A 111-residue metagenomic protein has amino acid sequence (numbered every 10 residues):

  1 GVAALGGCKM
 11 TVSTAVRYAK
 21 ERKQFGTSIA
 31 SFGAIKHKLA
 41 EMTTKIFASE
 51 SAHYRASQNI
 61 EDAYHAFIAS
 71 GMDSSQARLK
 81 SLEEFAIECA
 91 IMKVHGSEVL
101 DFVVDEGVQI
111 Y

Functional and structural regions predicted by a protein language model:
G1-E50, F85, C89-A90: Glycine-rich beta->alpha junctions and the first turn(s) of the following alpha-helix
S13-K20, Y54-S57, E61, D101-V108: Amphipathic, well-packed alpha-helical segments that form the structural scaffold of globular domains
V16, K38-S75: Loop-to-helix element that buttresses phosphate recognition and phosphoryl-transfer chemistry
E21-T27, E61-M72, V108-Y111: Short, glycine/acidic-rich hinge or "gate" loops at secondary-structure transitions that mediate conformational
G33-H37, I68-I87: Active-site-proximal beta-alpha loop/turn segments in soluble metabolic enzymes
H65, L79-Y111: Alpha-helix capping/hinge segments and adjacent helical runs
